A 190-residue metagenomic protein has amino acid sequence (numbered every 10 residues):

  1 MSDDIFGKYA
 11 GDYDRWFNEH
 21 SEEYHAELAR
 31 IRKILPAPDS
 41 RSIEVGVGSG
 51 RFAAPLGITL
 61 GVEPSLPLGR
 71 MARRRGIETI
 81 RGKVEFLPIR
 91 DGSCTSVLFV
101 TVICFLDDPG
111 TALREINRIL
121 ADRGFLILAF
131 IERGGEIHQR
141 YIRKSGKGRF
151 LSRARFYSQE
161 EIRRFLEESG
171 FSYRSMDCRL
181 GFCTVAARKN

Functional and structural regions predicted by a protein language model:
M1-A37, R51, G134, D177-L180: Conserved class I S-adenosyl-L-methionine
I43-F86: Class I SAM-dependent methyltransferase SAM/SAH-binding core
L98: A conserved beta-strand element that flanks and buttresses the S-adenosyl-L-methionine
T101-C104: Short catalytic micro-motifs in class I SAM-dependent methyltransferases
G110-D122: A short glycine-rich, Lys/Arg-flanked "PGG" loop and its adjoining helix->strand segment in the class I
F125-R153: Conserved class I S-adenosyl-L-methionine
R153-S169: Short alpha-helix
S175-N190: Core SAM-dependent methyltransferase catalytic element
